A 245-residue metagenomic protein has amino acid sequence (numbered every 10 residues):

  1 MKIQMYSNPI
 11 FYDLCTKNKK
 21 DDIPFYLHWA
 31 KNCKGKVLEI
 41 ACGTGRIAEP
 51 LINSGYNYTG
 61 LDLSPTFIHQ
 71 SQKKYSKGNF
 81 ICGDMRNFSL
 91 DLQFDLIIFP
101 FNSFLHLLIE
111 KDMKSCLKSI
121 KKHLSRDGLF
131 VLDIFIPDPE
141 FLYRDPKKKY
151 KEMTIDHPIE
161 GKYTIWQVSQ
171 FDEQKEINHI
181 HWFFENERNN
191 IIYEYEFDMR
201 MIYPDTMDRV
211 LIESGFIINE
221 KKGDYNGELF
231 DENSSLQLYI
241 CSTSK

Functional and structural regions predicted by a protein language model:
M1-G35: Conserved class I S-adenosyl-L-methionine
K34-G43: Conserved class I S-adenosyl-L-methionine
A48-N87: Class I SAM-dependent methyltransferase SAM/SAH-binding core
N87-L96: A short acidic, Gly/Pro-enriched loop at the edge of an enzyme's catalytic core that lines a small-molecule cofactor
K114-R126: A short glycine-rich, Lys/Arg-flanked "PGG" loop and its adjoining helix->strand segment in the class I
D127-I134: Conserved beta-strand signature within the Rossmann-like core of class I S-adenosyl-L-methionine
I134-D205: SAM-dependent methyltransferase
D198-K245: C-terminal lobe and adjacent flexible extensions of AdoMet/dcAdoMet transferase-like proteins
